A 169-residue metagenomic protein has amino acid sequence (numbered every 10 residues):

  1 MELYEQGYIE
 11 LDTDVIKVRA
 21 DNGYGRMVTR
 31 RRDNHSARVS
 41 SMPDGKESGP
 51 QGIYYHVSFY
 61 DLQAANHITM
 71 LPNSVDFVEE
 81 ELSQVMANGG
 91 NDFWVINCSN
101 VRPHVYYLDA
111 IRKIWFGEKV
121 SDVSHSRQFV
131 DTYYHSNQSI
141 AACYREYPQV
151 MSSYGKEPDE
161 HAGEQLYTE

Functional and structural regions predicted by a protein language model:
M1-E169: Substrate-binding groove of N-acetylhexosamine-processing glycoside hydrolases
